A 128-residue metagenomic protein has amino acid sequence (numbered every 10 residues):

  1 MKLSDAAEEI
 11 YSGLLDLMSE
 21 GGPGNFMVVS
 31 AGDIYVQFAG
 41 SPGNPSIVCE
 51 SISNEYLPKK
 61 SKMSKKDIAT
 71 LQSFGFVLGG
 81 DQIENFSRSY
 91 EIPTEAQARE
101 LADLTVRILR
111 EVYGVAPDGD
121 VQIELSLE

Functional and structural regions predicted by a protein language model:
M1-A7, Y11, L78-E128: Acidic, proline/glycine-rich low-complexity IDRs
M1-E50: Long, contiguous N-terminal structural blocks used for assembly/anchoring
G13, L17, T70, I108: Residues that form generic nucleotide/phosphate-binding pockets
L17-G24, F74-V77, E111, V115: Surface-exposed polar/charged interaction patches
V28, S61-M63, G119, I123: General "foldedness" signal
A31-A96: Intrinsically disordered, low-complexity regulatory segments enriched in Ser/Thr/Pro and charged residues
